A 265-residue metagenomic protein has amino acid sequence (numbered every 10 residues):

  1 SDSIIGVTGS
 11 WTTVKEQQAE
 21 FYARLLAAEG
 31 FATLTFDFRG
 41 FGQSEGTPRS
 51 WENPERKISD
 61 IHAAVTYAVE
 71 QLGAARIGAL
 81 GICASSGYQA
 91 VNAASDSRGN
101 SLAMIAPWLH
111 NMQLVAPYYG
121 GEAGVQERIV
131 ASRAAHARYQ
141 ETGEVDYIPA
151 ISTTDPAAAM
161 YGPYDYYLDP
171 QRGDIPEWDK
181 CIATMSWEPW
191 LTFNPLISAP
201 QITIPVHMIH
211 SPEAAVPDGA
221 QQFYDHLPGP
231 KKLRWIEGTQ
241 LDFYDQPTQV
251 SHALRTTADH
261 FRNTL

Functional and structural regions predicted by a protein language model:
D2-S10: Short beta-strand element of the alpha/beta-hydrolase
S10-R24, F38, G219-A220: The serine-hydrolase catalytic nucleophile loop
V14-K15, F41-G78, P247-H252: Catalytic nucleophile-loop/oxyanion-hole region of alpha/beta-hydrolase and closely related hydrolase-like folds
L25-E45: Conserved alpha/beta-hydrolase
A90-P170: Alpha/beta-hydrolase-fold enzymes
I202, M208-H210: Short beta-strand/loop motif that positions the catalytic acidic residue of the alpha/beta-hydrolase fold
P212-R234: Conserved loop-alpha-helix segment in the C-terminal half of the alpha/beta-hydrolase fold that carries the catalytic
I236-L265: Catalytic active-site module of serine/aspartate enzymes centered on a nucleophile-bearing elbow/loop
